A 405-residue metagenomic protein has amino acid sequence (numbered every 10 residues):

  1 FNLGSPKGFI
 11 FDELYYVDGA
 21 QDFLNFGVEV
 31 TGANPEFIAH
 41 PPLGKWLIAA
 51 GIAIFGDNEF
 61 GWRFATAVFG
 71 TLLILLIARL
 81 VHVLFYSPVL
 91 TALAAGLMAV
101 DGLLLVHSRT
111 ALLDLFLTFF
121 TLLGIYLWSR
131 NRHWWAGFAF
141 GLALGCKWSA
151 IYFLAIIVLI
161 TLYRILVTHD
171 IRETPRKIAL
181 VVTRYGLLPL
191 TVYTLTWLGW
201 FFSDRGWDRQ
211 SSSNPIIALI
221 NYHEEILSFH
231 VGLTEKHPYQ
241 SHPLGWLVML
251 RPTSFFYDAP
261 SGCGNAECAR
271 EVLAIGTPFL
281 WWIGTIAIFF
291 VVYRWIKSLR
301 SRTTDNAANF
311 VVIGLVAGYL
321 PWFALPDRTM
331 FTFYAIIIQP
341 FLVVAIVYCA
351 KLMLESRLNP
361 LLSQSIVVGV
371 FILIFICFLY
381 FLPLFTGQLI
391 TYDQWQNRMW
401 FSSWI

Functional and structural regions predicted by a protein language model:
N2-G4, G8, E13-W46, A50-A53 (+1 more regions): Extracytosolic helix-loop segments that constitute the early lumenal/periplasmic catalytic or substrate-binding loops
I10, T66, L103-D114, S149: Short acidic/glycine- and proline-prone juxtamembrane loop motifs at membrane-interface regions of multi-pass membrane
F60, F64-F85, L123, F290-R294: Transmembrane-helix motifs of polytopic, lipid-linked glycan transferases
V68, I77-V100, H133-W135: Transmembrane-helix signature of polytopic, membrane-embedded enzymes that assemble or transfer cell-envelope glycans
L76, F116-W135, A139-F140, L342-A345: Specific aromatic-rich, kink-prone transmembrane helix
V83-F85, G124-W135, L162-H169: Membrane-interface transmembrane helices that cradle and orient dolichyl/undecaprenyl
A94-A99, V106, Y126, F140 (+2 more regions): Short helix- or helix-capping micro-motifs that position conserved polar/aromatic residues at function-defining sites
L159, I165-L166, I171, R176-Y185 (+4 more regions): Transmembrane helical bundles and short interhelical boundary loops of multi-pass, membrane-embedded
